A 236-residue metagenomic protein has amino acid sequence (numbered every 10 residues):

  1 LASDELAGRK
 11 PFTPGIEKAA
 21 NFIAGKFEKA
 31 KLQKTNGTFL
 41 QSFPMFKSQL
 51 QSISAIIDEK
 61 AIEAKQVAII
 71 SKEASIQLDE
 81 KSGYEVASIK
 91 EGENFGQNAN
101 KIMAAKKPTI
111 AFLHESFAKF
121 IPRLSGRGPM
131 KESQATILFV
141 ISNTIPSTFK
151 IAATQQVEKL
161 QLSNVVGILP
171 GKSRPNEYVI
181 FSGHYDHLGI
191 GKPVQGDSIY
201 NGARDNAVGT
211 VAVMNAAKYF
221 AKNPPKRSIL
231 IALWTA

Functional and structural regions predicted by a protein language model:
L1-A2, T109-L113, V166, Y178-S182 (+1 more regions): Structural recognition of the beta-strand scaffold that forms the well-ordered cores of secreted hydrolase catalytic
A2-K10, I23, E28-K34, K47 (+5 more regions): Sec/Tat-exported extracytoplasmic proteins
A7-K107: Noncatalytic luminal/extracellular "stalk/propeptide" segments of secretory-pathway proteins
K10-N21, V157, Y200-V211, N223: Soluble non-cytosolic domains of exported or imported proteins
T38-S42, I180, K226-T235: Beta-strand segments within the central parallel beta-sheet cores of soluble alpha/beta enzyme folds
A64, R174, W234-A236: Metal-dependent peptidase/peptidase-like ectodomains
K65, I69-N98, M103-T109, N176 (+2 more regions): Active-site metal-coordination/substrate-binding segment of hydrolases, especially metallo-dependent peptidases
K72, F117-G202, N215-K226: Soluble metallo-hydrolase cores and metallopeptidase-like ectodomains found primarily in the secretory/periplasmic
